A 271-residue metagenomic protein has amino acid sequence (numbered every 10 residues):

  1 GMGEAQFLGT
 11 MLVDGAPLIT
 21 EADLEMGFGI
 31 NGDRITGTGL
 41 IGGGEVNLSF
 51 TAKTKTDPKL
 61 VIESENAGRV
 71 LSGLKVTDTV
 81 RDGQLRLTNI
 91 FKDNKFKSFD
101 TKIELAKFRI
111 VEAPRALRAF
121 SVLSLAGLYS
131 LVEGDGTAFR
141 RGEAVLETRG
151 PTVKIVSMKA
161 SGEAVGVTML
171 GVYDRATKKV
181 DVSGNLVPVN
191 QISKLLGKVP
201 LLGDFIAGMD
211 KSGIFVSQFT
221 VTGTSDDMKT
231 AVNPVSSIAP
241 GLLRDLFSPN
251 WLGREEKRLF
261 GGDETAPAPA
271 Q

Functional and structural regions predicted by a protein language model:
G1-K75, R81-N185, F219, T224-V235 (+1 more regions): Solvent-exposed beta-strand/coil patches in large extracellular/periplasmic or lumenal scaffold regions
V187-T230: Surface-exposed, gly/pro-biased binding rims or lids
